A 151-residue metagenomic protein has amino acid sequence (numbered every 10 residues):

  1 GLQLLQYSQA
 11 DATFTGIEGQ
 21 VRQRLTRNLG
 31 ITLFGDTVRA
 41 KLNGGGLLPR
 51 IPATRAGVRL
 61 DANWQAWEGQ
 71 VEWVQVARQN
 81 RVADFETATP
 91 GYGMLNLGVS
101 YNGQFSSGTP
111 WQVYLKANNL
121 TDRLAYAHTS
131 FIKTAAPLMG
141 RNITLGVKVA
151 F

Functional and structural regions predicted by a protein language model:
L2-V82: Gram-negative outer-membrane beta-barrel transporters
F14-G16, I51-G57, Y92-N96, I132 (+1 more regions): Transmembrane beta-barrel architecture of outer membranes
R27-L29, T54-A56, Q65-W67, G93-L95 (+2 more regions): Outer-envelope beta-barrel architecture signal
L33, L60, G69-V71, L97-V99 (+2 more regions): Membrane-embedded beta-strand positions of outer-membrane beta-barrel proteins
R81, Y101-F151: C-terminal beta-signal and adjacent terminal beta-strands/loops of Gram-negative outer-membrane beta-barrel proteins
A83-T89: Short, surface-exposed loop/helix-turn segments at secondary-structure junctions that function as lids/hinges flanking
